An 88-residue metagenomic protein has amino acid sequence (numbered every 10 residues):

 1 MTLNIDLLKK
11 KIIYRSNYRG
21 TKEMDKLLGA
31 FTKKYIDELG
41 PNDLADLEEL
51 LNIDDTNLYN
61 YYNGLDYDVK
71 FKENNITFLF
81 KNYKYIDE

Functional and structural regions predicted by a protein language model:
T2-E88: Positively charged, polar, low-complexity stretches
